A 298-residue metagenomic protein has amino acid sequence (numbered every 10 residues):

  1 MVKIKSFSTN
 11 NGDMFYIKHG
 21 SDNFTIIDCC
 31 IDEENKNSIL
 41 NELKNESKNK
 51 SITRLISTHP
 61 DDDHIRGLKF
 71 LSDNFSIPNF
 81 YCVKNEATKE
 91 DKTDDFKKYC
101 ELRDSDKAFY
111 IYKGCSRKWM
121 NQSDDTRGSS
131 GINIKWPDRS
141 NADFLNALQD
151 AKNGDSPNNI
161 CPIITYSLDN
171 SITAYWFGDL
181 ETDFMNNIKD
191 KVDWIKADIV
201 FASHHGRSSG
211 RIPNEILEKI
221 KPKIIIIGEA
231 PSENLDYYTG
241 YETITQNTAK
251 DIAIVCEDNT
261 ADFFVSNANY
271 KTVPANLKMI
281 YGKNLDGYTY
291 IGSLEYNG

Functional and structural regions predicted by a protein language model:
M1-K50, K113-K196, A253-G298: Core dinuclear metal-dependent hydrolase active-site scaffold
V2, K50, F75-P78, K107 (+4 more regions): A structural micro-motif
K5-F7, T25, I56, Y81 (+5 more regions): Hydrophobic/aromatic beta-strand patches that form the interior of the parallel beta-sheet core in alpha/beta enzyme
T25, E33-A87, K191-R207, E218-I225: Active-site metal-binding motif and surrounding structural segment of the metallo-beta-lactamase
D28-C30, T58-P60, V83-N85, K113-C115 (+5 more regions): Active-site-proximal beta-strand/loop segments in catalytic clefts of secreted hydrolases
D63, K89-D94, L102-F109, Y175 (+3 more regions): Internal alpha/beta domain cores that form substrate/cofactor-binding pockets in large enzymes and binding proteins
D91-S129: Conserved glycine-bearing catalytic or ligand-binding loops at nucleotide- and phosphate-handling centers of large
